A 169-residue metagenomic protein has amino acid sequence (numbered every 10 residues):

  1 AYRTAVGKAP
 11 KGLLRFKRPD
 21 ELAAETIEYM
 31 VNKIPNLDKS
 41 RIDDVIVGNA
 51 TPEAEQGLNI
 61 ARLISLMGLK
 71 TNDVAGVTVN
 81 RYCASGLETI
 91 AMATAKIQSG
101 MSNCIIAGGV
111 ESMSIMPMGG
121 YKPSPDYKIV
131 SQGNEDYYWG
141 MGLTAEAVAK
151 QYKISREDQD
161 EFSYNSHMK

Functional and structural regions predicted by a protein language model:
A1-V74, V110-K169: Conserved "HGTGT" condensation-loop signature of ketosynthase/thiolase-family condensing enzymes that catalyze
D44-I46, T78, I105: Short, conserved beta-strand segments within well-ordered enzyme catalytic domains that often line or immediately flank
P52-E53, G57-N59, L63-L66, K70-N72 (+1 more regions): Claisen-condensing/thiolase-fold acyl-transfer catalytic domains that form or cleave C-C bonds in fatty acid
E88-Y121: Hydrophobic alpha-helical hairpins/lids featuring a short glycine-rich hinge
